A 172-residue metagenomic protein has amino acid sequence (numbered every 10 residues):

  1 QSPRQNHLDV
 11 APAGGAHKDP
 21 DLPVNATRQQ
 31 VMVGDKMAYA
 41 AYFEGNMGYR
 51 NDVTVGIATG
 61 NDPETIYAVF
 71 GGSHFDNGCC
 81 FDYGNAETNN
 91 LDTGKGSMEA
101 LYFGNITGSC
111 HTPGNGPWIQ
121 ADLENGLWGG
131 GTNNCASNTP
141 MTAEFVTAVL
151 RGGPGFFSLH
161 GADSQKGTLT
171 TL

Functional and structural regions predicted by a protein language model:
P3-T65, T132-N138: Short surface loop/edge beta-strand patches of beta-sandwich-type extracellular domains that form ligand-contact sites
G48-L172: Extracellular protease catalytic domains of secreted zymogens
